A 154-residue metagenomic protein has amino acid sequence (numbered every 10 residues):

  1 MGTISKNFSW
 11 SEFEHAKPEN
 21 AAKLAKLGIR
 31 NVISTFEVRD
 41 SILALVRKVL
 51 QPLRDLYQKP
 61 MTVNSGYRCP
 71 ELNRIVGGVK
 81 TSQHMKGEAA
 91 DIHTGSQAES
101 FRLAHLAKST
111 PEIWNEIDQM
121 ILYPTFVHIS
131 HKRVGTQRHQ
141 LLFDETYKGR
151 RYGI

Functional and structural regions predicted by a protein language model:
M1-L56, E145-I154: Extracytoplasmic cell-surface/polysaccharide-interacting catalytic and binding patches
E12-K17, E71, V76, K80 (+1 more regions): Solvent-exposed, flexible loop/coil residues
I42-V49, L72, E88, E99 (+1 more regions): Amphipathic alpha-helical interface surfaces
K48-G77: Extended, low-complexity, intrinsically disordered C-terminal regulatory tails of eukaryotic serine/threonine kinases
L56-Q58, M85-A89: Short connector loops at helix/strand junctions that flank enzyme active sites, especially segments positioning acidic
M61, A90, V127: A broad, low-specificity signal marking well-ordered, structured residues that form hydrophobic/aromatic
T81, K86, T94-I154: Catalytic cores and adjacent binding grooves of peptidoglycan-active enzymes
